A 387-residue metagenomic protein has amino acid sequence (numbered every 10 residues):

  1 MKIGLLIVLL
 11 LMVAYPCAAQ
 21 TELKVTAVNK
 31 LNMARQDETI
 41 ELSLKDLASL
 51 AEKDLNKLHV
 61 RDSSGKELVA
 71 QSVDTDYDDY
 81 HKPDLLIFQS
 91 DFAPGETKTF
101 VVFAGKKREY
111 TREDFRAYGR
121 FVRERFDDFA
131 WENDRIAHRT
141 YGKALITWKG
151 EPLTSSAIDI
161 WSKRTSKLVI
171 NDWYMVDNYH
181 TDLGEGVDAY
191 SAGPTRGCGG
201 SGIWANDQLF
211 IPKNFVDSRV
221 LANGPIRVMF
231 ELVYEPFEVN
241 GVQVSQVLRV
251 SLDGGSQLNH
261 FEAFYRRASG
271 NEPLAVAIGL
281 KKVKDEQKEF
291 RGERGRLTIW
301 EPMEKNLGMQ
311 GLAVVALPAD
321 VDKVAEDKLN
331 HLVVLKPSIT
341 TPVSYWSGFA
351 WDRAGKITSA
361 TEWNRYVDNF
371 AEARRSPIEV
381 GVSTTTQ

Functional and structural regions predicted by a protein language model:
M1-L23: Bacterial Sec-dependent N-terminal signal peptides
Q20-G119: Alpha-mannosidase-like glycoside hydrolase catalytic domains involved in N-glycan trimming, generalizing to other
T21-E22, K30, A51-D54, L274-K328: Polysaccharide-binding surfaces and accessory modules of carbohydrate-active proteins
L23-N29, R135, L248, N259-R267: Short, well-ordered beta-strand segments enriched in hydrophobic/aromatic residues
D79-F92, V315-Q387: Beta-strand-rich recognition/accessory modules
V101, K106-L209: Solvent-exposed N-terminal domain segments of exported/luminal and surface proteins
Y174-D253: Extended, loop-rich substrate-binding clefts of extracytoplasmic carbohydrate-active enzymes
Q246, Q257-F290: Acidic (Asp/Glu-rich), glycine- and aromatic
